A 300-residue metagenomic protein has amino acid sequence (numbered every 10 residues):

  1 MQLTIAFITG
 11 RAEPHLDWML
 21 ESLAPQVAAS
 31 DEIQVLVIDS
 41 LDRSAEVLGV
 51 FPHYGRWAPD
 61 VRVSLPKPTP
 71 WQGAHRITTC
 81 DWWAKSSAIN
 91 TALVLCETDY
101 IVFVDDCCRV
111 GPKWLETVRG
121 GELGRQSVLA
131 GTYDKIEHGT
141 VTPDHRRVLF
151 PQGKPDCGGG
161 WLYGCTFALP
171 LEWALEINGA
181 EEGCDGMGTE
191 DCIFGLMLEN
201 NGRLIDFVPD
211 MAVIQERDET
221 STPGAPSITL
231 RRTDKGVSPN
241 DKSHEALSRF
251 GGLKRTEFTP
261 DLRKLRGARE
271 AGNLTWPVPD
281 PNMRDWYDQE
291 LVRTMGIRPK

Functional and structural regions predicted by a protein language model:
Q2-T4, Q34, I193: Cell-envelope/extracellular polymer assembly enzymes that use nucleotide-activated donors
E21-E32: Short, acidic, metal-binding catalytic loop of nucleotide-sugar glycosyltransferases
D31-R43, R62-P68: Short beta-strand/loop segment that forms part of the nucleotide-sugar
V47-V94: Active-site-proximal specificity loops/subdomain of glycosyltransferases
L93, G111-E182: Conserved catalytic core of nucleotide-sugar-dependent glycosyltransferases
I101: Short aromatic/hydrophobic "clamp" motif used to bind/position activated sugar donors
D105-R109: The conserved acidic donor/metal-binding loop of glycosyltransferases
L149, D185-K300: C-terminal catalytic/acceptor-binding lobe
